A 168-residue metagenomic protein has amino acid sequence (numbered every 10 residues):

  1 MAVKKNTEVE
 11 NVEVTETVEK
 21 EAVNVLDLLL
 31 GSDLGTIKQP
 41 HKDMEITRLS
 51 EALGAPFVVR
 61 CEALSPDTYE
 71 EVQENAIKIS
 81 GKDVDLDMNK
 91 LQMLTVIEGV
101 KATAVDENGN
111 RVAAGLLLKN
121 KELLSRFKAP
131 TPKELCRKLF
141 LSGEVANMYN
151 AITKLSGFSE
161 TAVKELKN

Functional and structural regions predicted by a protein language model:
M1-L29, S159-N168: Glycine- and charge-rich intrinsically disordered segments
A2-K5, E51-N168: Short, surface-exposed, charged amphipathic helix/loop patches that serve as local interaction elements
N6, V14-E16, G35, I46 (+2 more regions): Intrinsically disordered/low-complexity terminal segments and short unstructured peptides
V14, Q39, L53-A55: Long, intrinsically disordered, low-complexity regions enriched in Pro/Ser/Thr
L30-L49: Short acidic, Pro/Gly- and aromatic-enriched capping/linker segments at domain boundaries
